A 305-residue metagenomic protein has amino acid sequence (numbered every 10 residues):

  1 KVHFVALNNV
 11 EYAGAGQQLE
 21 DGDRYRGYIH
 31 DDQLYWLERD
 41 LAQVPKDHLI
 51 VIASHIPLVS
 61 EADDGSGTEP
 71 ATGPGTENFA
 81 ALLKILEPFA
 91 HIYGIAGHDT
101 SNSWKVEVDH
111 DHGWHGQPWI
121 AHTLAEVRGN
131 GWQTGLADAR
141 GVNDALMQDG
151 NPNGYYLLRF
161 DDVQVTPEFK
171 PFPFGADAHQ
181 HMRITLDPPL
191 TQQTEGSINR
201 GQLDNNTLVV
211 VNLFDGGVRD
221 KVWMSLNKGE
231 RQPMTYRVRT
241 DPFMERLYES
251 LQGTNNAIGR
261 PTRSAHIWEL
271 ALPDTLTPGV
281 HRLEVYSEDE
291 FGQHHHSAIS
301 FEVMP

Functional and structural regions predicted by a protein language model:
H3-V5, Q17-I120, G154, T207: His/acidic metal-ligating clusters that form di-metal
N9-E11, A125, P171, L226-K228: A mature extracytoplasmic/lumenal domain signature
V10-A13, P57-V59, T100-N102, V127-G129 (+2 more regions): Short, solvent-exposed loop/turn segments at secondary-structure junctions
G14-R24, V44-P45, V59, F174-L203 (+1 more regions): Active-site-proximal loop/helix segment associated with metal-binding centers of metalloenzymes
A15, S60, G129-N130, T166 (+3 more regions): Residue-level signal for secondary-structure boundary sites
E38, R159, V210-N212: Residues within well-ordered beta-strands of beta-sheet-rich folds
P70-P188: Conserved beta-sheet core of the metallophosphoesterase superfamily
I184-P305: Long, low-complexity serine/threonine/glycine- and acidic-rich segments characteristic of extracellular
